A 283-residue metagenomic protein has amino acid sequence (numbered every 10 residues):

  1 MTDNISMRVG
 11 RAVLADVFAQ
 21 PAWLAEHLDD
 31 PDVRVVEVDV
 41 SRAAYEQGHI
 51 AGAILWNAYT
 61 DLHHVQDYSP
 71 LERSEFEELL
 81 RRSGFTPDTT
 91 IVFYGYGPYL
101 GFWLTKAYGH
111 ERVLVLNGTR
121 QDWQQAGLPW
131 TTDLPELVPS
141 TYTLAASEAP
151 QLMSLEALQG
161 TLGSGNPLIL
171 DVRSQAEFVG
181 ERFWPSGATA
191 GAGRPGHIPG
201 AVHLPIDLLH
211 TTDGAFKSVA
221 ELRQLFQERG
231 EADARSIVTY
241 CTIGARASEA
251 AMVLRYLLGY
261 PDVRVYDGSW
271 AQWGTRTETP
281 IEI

Functional and structural regions predicted by a protein language model:
T2-V13, P70-S164, E181-R182, G196 (+2 more regions): Thiolate-centered catalytic microenvironments shared by cysteine-dependent enzyme domains
R8-D88, A157-A234, T275, T279 (+1 more regions): Positively charged, proline/Ser/Thr-rich regional signature most characteristic of the Rhodanese/CDC25-like
P21, A53, P98-G101, A201 (+3 more regions): Small-side-chain structural scaffolding
I91, R235-V238: Alpha/beta-hydrolase fold nucleophile elbow
T212, R246-A250, W273-T275: Short active-site-adjacent structural elements
G214-K217, R229, V238-R246, V265: Short amphipathic alpha-helical interaction segments
